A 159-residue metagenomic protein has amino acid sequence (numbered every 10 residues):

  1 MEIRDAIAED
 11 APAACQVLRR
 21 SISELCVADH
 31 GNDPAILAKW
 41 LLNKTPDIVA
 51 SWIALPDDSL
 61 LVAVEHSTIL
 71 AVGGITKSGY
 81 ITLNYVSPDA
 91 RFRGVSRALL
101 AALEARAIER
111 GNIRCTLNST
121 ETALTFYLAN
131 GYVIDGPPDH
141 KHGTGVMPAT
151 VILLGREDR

Functional and structural regions predicted by a protein language model:
M1-P12, I152-R159: Conserved N-terminal entry element of GNAT/NAT acetyltransferase domains
D5-A8, Q16-D89, L100-A102, R106 (+2 more regions): Acetyl-CoA-dependent GNAT
L61-A63, M147-G155: Short beta-strand element of the conserved SAM-dependent methyltransferase core
G94: Glycine-rich phosphate-binding loop
A107-T120: Conserved GNAT acetyl-CoA-binding A-motif
T116-N118, V133-T150: Conserved catalytic-core motifs of GNAT/GCN5-like acyltransferases
Y127, Y132: Conserved active-site tyrosine of GNAT-family acetyltransferases
